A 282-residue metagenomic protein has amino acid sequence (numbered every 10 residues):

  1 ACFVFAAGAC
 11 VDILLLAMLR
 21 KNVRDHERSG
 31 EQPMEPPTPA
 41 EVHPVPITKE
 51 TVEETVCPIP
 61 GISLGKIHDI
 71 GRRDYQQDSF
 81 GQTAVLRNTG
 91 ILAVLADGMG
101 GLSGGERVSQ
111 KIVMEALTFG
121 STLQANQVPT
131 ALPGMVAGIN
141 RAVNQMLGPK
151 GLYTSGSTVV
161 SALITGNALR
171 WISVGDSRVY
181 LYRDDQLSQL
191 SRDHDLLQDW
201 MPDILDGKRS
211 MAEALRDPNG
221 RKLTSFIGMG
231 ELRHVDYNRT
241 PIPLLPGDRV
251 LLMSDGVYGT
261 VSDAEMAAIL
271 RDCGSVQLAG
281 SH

Functional and structural regions predicted by a protein language model:
A1-H282: PP2C/PPM-type serine/threonine phosphatase catalytic domain
